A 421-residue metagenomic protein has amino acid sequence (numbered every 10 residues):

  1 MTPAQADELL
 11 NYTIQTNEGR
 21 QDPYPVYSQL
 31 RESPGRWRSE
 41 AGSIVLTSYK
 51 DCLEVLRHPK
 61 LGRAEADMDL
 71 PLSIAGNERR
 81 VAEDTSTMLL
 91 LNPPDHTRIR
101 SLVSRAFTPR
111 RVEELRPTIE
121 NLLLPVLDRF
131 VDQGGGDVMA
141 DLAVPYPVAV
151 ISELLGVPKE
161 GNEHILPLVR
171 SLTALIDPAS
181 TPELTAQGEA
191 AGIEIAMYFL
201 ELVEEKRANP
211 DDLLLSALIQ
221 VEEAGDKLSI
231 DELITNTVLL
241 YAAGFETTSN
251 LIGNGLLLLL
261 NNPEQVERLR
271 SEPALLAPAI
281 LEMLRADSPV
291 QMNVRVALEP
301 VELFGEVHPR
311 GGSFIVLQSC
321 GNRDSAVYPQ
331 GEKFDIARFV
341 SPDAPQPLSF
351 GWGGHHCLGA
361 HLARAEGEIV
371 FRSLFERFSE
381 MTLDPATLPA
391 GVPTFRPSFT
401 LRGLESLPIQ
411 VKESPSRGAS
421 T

Functional and structural regions predicted by a protein language model:
M1-T421: Cytochrome P450
